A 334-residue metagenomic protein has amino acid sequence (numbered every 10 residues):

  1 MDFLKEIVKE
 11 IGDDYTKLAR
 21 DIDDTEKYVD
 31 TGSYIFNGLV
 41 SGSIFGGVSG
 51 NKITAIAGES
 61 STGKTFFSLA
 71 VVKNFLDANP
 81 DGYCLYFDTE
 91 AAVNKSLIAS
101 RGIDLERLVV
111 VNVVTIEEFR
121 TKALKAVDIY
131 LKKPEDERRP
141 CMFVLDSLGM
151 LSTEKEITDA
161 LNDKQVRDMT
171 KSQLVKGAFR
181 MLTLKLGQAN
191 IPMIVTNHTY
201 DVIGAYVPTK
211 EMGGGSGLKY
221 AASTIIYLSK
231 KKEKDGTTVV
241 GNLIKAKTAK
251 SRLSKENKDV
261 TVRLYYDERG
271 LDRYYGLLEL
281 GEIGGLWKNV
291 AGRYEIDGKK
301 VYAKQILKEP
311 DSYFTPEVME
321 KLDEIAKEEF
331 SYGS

Functional and structural regions predicted by a protein language model:
D2-R107, F119, L124-D128: The Walker A/P-loop phosphate-binding site
L18-D24, I35, K164, V239-N242 (+2 more regions): Peripheral, non-AAA+ core regions of ATP-driven protein-machinery
I53-A55, Y83, P140-V144, P192: Residue-level preference for the first positions of well-ordered beta-strands
V93, L151-S152, V202-I203: Catalytic P-loop NTPase motifs of RecA-like helicase/translocase cores
R101-L108, D159-D168, K210-G215: A short alpha->loop->secondary-structure connector
V114-N190: Phosphate-binding/switch loop-helix module in NTP-utilizing enzymes
D168-G284: Phosphate-binding/switch region of NTP-binding enzymes
N289-S334: Terminal-proximal interaction/regulatory segments of ATP-powered molecular machines
